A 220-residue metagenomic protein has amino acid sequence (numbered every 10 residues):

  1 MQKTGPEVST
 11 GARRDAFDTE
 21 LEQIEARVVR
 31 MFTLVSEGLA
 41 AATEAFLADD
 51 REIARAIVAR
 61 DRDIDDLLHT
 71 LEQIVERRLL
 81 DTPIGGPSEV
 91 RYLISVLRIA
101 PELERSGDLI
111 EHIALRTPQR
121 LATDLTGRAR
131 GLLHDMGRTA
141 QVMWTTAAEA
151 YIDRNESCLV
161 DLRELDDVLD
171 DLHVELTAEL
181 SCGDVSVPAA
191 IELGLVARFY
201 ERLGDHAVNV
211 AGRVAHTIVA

Functional and structural regions predicted by a protein language model:
M1-A220: Cytosolic, long alpha-helical scaffolding segments
